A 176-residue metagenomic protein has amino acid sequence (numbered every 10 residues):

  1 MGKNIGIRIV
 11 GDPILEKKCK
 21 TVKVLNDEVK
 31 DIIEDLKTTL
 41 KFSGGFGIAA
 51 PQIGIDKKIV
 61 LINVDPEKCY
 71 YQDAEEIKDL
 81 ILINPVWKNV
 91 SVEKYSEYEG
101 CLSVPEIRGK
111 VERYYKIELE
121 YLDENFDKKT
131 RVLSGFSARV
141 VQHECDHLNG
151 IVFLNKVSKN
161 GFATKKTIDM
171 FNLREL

Functional and structural regions predicted by a protein language model:
M1-L176: Positively charged
